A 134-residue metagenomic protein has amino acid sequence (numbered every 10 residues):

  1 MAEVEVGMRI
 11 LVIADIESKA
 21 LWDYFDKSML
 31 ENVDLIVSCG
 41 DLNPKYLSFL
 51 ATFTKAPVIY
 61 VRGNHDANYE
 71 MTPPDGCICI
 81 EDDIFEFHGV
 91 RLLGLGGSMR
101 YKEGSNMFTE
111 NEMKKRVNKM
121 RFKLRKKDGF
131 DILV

Functional and structural regions predicted by a protein language model:
M1-F53, R121, R125-G129: N-terminal active-site segment of His-dependent metallophosphoesterases
E3, V12-A20, R62-V134: Conserved catalytic scaffold of divalent metal-dependent phosphoesterases
V37, I59-V61: A short beta-strand/loop micro-motif in the catalytic core of glycosyltransferases that engages the nucleotide-sugar
T54-V58: A short helix->loop->beta-strand "cap" motif at the edges of active sites that frequently abuts
